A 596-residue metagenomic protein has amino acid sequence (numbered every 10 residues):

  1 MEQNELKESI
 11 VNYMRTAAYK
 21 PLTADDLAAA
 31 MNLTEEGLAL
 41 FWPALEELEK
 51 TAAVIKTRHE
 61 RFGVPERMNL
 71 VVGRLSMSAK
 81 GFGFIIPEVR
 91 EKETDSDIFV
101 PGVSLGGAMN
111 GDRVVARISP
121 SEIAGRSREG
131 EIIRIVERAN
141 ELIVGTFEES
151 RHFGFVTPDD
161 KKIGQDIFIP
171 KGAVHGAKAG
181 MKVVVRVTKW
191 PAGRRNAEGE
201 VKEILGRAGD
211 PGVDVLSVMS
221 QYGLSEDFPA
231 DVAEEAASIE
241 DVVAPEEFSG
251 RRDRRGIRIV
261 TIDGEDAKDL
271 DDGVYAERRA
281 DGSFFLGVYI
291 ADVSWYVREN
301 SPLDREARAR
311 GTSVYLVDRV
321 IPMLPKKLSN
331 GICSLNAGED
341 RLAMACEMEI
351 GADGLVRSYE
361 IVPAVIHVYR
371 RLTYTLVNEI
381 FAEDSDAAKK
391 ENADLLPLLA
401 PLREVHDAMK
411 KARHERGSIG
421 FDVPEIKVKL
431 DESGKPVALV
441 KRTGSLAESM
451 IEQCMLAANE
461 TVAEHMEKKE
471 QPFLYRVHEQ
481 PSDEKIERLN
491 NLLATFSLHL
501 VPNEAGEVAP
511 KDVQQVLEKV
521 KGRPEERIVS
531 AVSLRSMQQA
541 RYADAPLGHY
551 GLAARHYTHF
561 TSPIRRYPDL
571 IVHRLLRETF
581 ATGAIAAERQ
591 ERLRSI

Functional and structural regions predicted by a protein language model:
M1-G287, S294-E339, N378: Charge-lined substrate channels and their catalytic hotspots, especially those that engage the 3′ end of RNA
W190-P191, R207, S217-L224, D231-I596: Electropositive polyanion-binding surfaces
